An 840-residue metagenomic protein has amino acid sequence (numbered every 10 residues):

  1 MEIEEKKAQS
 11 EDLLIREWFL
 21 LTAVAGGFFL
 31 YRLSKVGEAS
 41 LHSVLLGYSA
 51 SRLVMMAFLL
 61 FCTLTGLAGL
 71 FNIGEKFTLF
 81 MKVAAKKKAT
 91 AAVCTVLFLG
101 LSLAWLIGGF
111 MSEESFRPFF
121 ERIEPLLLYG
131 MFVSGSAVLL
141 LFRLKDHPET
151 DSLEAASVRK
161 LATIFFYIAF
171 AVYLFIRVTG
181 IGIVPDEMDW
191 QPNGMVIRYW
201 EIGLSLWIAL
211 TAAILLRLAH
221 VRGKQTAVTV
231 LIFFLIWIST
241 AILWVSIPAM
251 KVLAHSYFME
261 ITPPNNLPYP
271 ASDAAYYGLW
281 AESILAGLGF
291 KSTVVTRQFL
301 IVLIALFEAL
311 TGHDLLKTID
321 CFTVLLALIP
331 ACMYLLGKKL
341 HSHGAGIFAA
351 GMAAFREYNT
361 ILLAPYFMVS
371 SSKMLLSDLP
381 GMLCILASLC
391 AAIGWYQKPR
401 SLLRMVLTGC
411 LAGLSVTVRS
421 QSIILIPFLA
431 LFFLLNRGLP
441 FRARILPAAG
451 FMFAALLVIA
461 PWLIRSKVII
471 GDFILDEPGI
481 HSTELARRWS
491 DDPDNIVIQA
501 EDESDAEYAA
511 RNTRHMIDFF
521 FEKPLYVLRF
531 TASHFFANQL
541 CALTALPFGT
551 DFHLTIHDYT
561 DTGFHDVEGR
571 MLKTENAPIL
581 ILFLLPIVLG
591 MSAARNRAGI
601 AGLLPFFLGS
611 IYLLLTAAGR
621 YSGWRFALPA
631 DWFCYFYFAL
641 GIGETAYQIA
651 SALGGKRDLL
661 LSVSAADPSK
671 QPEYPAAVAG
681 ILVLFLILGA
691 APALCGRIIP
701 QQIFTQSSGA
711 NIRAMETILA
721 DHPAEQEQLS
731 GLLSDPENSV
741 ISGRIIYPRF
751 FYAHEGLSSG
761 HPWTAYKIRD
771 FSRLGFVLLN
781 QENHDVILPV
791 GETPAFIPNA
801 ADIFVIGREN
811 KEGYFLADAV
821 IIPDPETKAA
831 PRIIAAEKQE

Functional and structural regions predicted by a protein language model:
E2-F28, Y48-W105, M111, P118-F258 (+2 more regions): Start-transfer (signal-anchor) and selected internal transmembrane alpha helices of multi-pass inner/ER membrane
V44-L60, F119-L128, K523, V527-P605: Membrane-interface anchor segments at the N-terminal boundary of transmembrane helices in multi-pass membrane enzymes
I247-G278, F290-L306, G312-L316, F473-E477 (+1 more regions): Extracytoplasmic catalytic/substrate-binding loops of multi-pass membrane glycan-assembly enzymes
I284, M382-M405, L435-L439: Membrane-interface transmembrane helices that cradle and orient dolichyl/undecaprenyl
K317-G344, F348, A387-A391, L585-L589: Transmembrane-helix motifs of polytopic, lipid-linked glycan transferases
M333-V369, M382-L383, P399, R597-F606: Transmembrane-helix signature of polytopic, membrane-embedded enzymes that assemble or transfer cell-envelope glycans
R404-R419, L429-A430, A455-V458: Membrane-interface alpha helices of multi-pass inner-membrane proteins
L425-L456: Perimembrane helix-loop-helix junctions
